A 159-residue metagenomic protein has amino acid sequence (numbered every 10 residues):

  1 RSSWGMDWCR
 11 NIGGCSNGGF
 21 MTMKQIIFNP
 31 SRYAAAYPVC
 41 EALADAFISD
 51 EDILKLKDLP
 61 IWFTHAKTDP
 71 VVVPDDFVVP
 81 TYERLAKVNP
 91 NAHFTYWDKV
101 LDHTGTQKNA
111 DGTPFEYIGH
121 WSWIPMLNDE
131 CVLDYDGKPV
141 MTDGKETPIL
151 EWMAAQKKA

Functional and structural regions predicted by a protein language model:
R1-S16, I27, R32: Gly/Ser-rich "nucleophile elbow"/oxyanion-hole loop immediately N-terminal to the catalytic nucleophile in hydrolases
S16-N17, C40: Catalytic nucleophile serine of serine hydrolases, specifically the conserved "nucleophile elbow" pentapeptide
M21-Q25: Hydrolases whose catalytic domains are alpha/beta-hydrolase-1, hotdog thioesterase, or metallo-beta-lactamase-like
S31-L43: A conserved short beta-strand
A42-L54: Alpha-helical scaffolding within the catalytic cores of extracellular/periplasmic polymer-degrading hydrolases
L56, W62-H65: Short beta-strand/loop motif that positions the catalytic acidic residue of the alpha/beta-hydrolase fold
T64, P70, D76-V79, A86-A159: C-terminal catalytic histidine-bearing segment of alpha/beta-hydrolase fold enzymes
